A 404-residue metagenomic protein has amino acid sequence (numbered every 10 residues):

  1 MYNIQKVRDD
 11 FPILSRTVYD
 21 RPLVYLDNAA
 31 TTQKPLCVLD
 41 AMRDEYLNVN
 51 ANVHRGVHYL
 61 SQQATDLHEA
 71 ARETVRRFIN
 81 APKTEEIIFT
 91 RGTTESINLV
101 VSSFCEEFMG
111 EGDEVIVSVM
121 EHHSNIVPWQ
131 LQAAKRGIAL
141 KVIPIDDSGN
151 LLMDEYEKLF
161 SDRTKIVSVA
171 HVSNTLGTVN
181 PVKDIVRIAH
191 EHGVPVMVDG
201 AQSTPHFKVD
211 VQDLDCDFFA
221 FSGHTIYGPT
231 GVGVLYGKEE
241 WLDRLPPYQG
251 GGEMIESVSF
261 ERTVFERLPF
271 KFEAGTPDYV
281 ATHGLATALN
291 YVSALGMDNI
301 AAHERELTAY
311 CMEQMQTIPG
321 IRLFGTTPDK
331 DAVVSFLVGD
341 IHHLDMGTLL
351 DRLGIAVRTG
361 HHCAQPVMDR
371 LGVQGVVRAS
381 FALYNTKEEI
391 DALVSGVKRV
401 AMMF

Functional and structural regions predicted by a protein language model:
M1-F404: Pyridoxal 5′-phosphate
